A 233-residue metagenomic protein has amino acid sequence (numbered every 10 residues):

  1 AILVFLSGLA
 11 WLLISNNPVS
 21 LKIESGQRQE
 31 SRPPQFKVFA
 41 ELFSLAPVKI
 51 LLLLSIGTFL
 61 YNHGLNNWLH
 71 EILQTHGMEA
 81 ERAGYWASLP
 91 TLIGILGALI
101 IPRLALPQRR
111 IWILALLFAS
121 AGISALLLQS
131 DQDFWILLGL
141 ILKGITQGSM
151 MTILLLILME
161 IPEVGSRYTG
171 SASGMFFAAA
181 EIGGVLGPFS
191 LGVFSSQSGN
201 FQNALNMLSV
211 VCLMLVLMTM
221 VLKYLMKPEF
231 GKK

Functional and structural regions predicted by a protein language model:
A1-L13, A204-V221: Symmetry-related core transmembrane helices of the 12-TM Major Facilitator Superfamily/SLC fold
L12-K37, E229-K233: Flexible cytoplasmic inter-helical loops of multi-pass small-molecule transporters
A46-A98: Extracytoplasmic gate region of multi-pass secondary transporters
E71, T152-E163: Intracellular helix-loop hinge segments at the cytoplasmic ends of transmembrane helices in 12-TM rocker-switch-type
E79-A87, I136, T169, S173: Juxtamembrane helix-start elements in MFS-like secondary transporters
G97-R109: Helix-to-loop junctions at the C-terminal end of transmembrane segments in multipass secondary transporters
Q108-I157: C-terminal transmembrane helical hairpin of 12-TM major facilitator-type secondary transporters
V164-F201, L208: A late C-terminal transmembrane helix in Major Facilitator Superfamily
